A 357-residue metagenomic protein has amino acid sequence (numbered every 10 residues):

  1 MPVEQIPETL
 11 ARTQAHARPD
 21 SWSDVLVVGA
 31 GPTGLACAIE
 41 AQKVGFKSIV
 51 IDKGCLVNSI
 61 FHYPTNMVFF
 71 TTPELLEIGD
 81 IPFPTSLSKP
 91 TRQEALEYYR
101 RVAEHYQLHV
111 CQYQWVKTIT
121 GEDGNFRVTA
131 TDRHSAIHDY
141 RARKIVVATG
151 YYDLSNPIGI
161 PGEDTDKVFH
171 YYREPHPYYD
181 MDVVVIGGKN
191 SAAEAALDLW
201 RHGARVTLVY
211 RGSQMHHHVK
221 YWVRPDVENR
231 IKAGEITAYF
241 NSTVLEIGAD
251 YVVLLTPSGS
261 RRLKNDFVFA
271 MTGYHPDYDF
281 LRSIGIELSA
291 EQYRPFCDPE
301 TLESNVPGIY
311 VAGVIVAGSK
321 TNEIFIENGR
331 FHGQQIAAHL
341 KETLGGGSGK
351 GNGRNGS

Functional and structural regions predicted by a protein language model:
M1-S23, V27-K53, Y171-H216, R261 (+1 more regions): Rossmann-like dinucleotide/flavin-binding elements
M1-V28, K43, N58, H62 (+6 more regions): FAD-binding core/adjacent interface of flavoenzyme oxidoreductases
A38-E40, F61-H62, P157-P161, A196-D198 (+3 more regions): Short amphipathic alpha-helical segments
V57-F61, F69, M215-V219: A short beta-to-alpha transition loop/helix N-cap that caps and shapes the active-site region
F61-E97, E235: Glycine-rich active-site loop/strand segments that organize a redox cofactor
T65-F70, D164, R224-V227: Short, hinge-like loop/turn segments at secondary-structure boundaries
E97, H105-A142, R201-Y293, S348-G356: A Rossmann-like FAD-binding core segment of flavoenzymes
